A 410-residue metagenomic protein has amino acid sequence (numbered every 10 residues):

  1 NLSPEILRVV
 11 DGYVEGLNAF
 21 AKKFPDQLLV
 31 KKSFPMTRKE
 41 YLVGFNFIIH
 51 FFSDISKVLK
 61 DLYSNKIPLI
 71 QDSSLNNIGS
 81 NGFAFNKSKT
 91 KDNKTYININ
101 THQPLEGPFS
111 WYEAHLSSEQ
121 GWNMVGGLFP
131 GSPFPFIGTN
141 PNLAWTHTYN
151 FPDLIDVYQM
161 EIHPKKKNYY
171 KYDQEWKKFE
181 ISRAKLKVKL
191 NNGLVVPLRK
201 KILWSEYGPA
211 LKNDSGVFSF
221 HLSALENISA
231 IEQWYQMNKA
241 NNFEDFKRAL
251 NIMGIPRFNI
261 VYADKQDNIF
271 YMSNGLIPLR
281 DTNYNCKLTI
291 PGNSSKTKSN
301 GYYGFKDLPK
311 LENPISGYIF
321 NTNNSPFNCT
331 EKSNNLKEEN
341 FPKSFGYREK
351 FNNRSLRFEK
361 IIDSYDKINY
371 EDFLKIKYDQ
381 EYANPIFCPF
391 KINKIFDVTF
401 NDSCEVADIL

Functional and structural regions predicted by a protein language model:
N1-P108, H115-G121, V125-F134, T139 (+1 more regions): Substrate-recognition/specificity elements adjacent to catalytic centers across diverse enzyme folds
N1-P68, D264-L410: Long, compositionally biased non-active-site segments enriched in small/hydrophobic residues and glycine
D11, G79, L105-P108, W176 (+10 more regions): Conserved structured core elements
N77, S118-P130, G138-L143, H147-S299: Glycine- and hydrophobic-rich flexible loops that cap the catalytic core of alpha/beta enzyme folds
N77-G79, S88-T95, I99-S110, L211-S229 (+4 more regions): Active-site-adjacent "gating/activation" loops or surface patches in catalytic cores
A84, Y96-N98, A144, V261-Y262 (+2 more regions): Structured core elements
K91-D92, Q103-L105, L143-W145, P152 (+1 more regions): Primarily extracytoplasmic ectodomains and periplasmic/lumenal surface modules that are beta-strand-rich
N93-K94, P141-L143, P256-F258, I315-S316 (+1 more regions): Loop/turn elements at helix/coil->beta-strand transitions in domains of secreted/extracellular proteins
